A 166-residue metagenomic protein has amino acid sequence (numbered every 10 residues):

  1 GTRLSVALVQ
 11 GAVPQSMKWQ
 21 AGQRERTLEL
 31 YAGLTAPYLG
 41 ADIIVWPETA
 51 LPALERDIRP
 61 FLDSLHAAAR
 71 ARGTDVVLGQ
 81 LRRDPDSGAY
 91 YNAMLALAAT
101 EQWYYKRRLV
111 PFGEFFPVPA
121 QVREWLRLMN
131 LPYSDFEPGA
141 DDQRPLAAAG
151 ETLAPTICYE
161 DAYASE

Functional and structural regions predicted by a protein language model:
G1-E166: Soluble catalytic domains of enzymes that build or remodel membrane lipids, polysaccharides, and related
